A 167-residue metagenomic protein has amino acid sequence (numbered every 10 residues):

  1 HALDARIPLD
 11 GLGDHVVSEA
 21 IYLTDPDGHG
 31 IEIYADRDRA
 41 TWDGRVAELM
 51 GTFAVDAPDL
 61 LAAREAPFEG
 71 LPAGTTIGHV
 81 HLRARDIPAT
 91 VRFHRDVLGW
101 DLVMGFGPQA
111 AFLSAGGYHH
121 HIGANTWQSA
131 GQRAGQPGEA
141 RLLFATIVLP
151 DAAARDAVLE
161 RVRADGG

Functional and structural regions predicted by a protein language model:
H1-D10, T24-F106, A115-G167: Glyoxalase I/VOC metalloenzyme domain signal
H15-S18: Short, small/polar residue-rich loop motifs at catalytic or cofactor-binding pockets
Q109: Conserved tyrosine-mediated DNA breakage-rejoining catalytic core shared by Y-recombinases
